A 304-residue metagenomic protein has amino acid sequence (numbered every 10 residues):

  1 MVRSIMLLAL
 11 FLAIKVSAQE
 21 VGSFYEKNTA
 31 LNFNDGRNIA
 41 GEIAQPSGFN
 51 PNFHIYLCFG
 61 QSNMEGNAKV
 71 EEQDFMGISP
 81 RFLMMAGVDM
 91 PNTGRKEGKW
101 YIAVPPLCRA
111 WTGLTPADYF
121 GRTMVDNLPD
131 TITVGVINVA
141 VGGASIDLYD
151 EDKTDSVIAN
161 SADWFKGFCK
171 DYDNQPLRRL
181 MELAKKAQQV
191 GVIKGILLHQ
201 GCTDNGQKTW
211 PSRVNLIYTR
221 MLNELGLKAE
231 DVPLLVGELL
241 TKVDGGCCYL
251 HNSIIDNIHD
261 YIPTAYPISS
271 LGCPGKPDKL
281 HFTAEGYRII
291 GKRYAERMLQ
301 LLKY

Functional and structural regions predicted by a protein language model:
M1-E20: Bacterial Sec-dependent N-terminal signal peptides
Q19-Y304: Cell-envelope and extracellular/periplasmic
